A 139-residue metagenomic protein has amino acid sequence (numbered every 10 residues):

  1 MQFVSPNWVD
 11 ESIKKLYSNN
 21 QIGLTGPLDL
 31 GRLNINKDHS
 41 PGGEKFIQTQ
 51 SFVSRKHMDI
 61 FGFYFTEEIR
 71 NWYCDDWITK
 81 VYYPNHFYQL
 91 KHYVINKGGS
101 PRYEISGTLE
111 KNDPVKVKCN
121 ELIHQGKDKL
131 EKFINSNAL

Functional and structural regions predicted by a protein language model:
Q2-S5, E11-S12, G23-T49, H92-N96: Short beta-strand-to-loop element that shapes/binds the nucleotide-sugar donor at the catalytic cleft/hinge
S5-Y17, D59, C74-D75: Short alpha-helix within the catalytic core of nucleotide-sugar-dependent glycosyltransferases
N19-L24, I60-G62, P84-N85: Loop/turn elements at helix/coil->beta-strand transitions in domains of secreted/extracellular proteins
H39-S40, F52-V53, G107: Short, surface-exposed amphipathic charged segments that create phosphate/polyanion-binding patches used for binding
Q48-G62: Conserved nucleotide-sugar donor-binding and metal-coordinating catalytic region shared by glycosyltransferases
D59-N71: The feature captures the conserved acid-bearing segment of alpha/beta-hydrolase catalytic domains
E68-L139: C-terminal catalytic/acceptor-binding lobe
